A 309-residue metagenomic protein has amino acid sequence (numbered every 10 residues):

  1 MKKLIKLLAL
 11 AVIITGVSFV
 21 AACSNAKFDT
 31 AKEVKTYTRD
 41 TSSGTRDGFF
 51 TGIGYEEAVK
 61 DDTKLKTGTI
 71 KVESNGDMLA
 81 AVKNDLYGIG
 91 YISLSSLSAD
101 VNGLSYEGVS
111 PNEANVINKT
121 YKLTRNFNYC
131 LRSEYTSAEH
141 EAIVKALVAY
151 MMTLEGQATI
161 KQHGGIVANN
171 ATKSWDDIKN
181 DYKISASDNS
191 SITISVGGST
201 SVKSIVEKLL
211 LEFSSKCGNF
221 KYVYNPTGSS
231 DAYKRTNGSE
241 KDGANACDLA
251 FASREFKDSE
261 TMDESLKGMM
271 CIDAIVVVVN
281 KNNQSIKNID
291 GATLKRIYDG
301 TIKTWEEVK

Functional and structural regions predicted by a protein language model:
M1-L4, T124-N126: Generic N-terminal leader/processing signal
K2-N25: Sec-dependent N-terminal signal peptides of Gram-positive bacterial secreted proteins and lipoproteins
F19, C23-K309: Exported/periplasmic ABC-transporter solute-binding proteins
